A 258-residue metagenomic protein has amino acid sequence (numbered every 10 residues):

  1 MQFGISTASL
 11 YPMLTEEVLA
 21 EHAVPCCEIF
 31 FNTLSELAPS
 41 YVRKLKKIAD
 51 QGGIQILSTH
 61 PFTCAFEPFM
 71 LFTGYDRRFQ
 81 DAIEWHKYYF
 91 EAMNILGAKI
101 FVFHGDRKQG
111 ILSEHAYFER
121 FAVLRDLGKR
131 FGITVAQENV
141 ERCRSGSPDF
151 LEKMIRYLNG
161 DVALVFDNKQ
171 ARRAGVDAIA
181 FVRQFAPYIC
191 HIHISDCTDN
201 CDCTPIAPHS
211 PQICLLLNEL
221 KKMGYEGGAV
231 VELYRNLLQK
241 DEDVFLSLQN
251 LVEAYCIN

Functional and structural regions predicted by a protein language model:
M1-F90, N94, K129, A163 (+2 more regions): N-terminal pre-domain/capping segments
F3-T7, C27-I29, I56-P61, F101-F103 (+4 more regions): Hydrophobic faces of well-ordered beta-strands that scaffold small-molecule active sites in alpha/beta enzyme cores
S6-L14, F30-K44, K108-H115, R142-S147 (+3 more regions): Acidic-and-aromatic substrate-binding clefts and catalytic sites of carbohydrate-active enzymes
V24, M93, G97-A98, I189 (+1 more regions): A structural motif
C26-C27, V123-S210: Acidic/histidine-rich catalytic cores of soluble enzymes
S40-K44, F79, I83, E114-A122 (+4 more regions): Charged helix-capping and loop-helix junction motifs
P68-A163, D243: Active-site acidic/histidine proton-transfer and metal-coordination neighborhood in alpha/beta enzyme cores
L215-L216, M223, G228-A229: H/E-rich (His + Asp/Glu) clusters that bind or coordinate divalent metals
